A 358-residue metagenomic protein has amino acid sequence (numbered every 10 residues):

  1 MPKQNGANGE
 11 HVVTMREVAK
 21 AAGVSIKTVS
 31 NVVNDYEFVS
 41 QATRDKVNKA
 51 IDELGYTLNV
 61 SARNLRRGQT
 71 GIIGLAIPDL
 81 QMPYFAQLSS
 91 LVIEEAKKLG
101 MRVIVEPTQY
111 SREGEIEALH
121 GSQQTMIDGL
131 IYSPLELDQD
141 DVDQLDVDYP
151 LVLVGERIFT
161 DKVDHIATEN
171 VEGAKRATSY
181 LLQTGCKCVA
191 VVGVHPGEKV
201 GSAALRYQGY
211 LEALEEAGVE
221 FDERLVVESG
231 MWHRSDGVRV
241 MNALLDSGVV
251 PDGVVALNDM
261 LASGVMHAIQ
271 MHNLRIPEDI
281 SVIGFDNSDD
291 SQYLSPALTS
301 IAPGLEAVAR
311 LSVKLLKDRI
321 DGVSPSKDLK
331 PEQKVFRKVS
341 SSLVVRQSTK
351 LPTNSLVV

Functional and structural regions predicted by a protein language model:
M1-G71, L356-V358: N-terminal helix-turn-helix DNA-binding module of bacterial transcription factors
Q41, D45, Y56-G121, T125-G129 (+3 more regions): Amphipathic helical "hinge" segments at domain boundaries
P78-Q87, V105-G114, I166-R176, V192-V240 (+4 more regions): Hinge/beta->alpha junction and helix N-cap segments in small-molecule ligand-binding domains
M126-P134, A190-G193, V227, G248-N258 (+1 more regions): Periplasmic-binding protein-like
S133-R176, V194-P196, E220, M260 (+1 more regions): Flexible loop/hinge segments that line or gate small-molecule binding clefts
N242, D246-V358: Flexible loop/turn connectors
